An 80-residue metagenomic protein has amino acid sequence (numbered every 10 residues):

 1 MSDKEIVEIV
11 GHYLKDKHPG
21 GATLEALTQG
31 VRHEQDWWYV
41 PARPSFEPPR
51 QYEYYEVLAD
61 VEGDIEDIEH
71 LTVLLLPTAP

Functional and structural regions predicted by a protein language model:
M1, T28-R32, V73: Short low-complexity stretches enriched in small and charged residues
M1-L27: N-proximal, solvent-exposed amphipathic alpha-helical segments enriched in charged/polar residues
H18, R32, I65-D67: A generic structural signal for short, solvent-exposed coil/turn residues that cap or connect secondary-structure
G20-P41: Short edge beta-strands and adjacent turn/loop segments
P41-E56: A short interface-forming secondary-structure element
E56-G63: Low-complexity, intrinsically disordered Gly/Pro/Thr-rich segments
G63-P80: A short amphipathic beta-strand at an alpha->beta junction
